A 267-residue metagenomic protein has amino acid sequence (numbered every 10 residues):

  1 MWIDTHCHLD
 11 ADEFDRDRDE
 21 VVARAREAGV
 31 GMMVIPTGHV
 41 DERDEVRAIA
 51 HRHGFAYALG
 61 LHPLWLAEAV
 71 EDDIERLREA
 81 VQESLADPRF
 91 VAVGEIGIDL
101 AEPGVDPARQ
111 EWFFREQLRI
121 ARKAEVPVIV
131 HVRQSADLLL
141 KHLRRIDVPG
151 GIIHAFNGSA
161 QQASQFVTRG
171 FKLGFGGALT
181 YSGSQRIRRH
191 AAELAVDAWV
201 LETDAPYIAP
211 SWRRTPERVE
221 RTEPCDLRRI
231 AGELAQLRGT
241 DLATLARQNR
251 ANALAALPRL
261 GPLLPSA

Functional and structural regions predicted by a protein language model:
M1-A267: Mid-domain alpha/beta scaffold segments of enzyme catalytic cores
